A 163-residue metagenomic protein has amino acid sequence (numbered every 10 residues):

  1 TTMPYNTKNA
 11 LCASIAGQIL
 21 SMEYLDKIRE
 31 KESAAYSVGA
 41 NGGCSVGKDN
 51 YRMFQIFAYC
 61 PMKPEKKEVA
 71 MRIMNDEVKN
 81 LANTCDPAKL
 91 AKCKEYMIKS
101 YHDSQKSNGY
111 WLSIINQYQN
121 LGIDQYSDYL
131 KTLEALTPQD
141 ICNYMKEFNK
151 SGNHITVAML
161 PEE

Functional and structural regions predicted by a protein language model:
T1-N6, A10, R29-N83, P87-A135 (+1 more regions): M16 family metallopeptidases and their MPP-like homologs
T7-L20: Active/ligand-binding-proximal structured segments within catalytic/core domains that scaffold catalytic residues
S14, I141, T156: Short, conserved catalytic/metal-binding micro-motifs enriched in Asp/Glu and His
G17, K79-A82, K146: Amphipathic alpha-helical interaction elements
P138-K146: Low-complexity, intrinsically disordered Gly/Pro/Thr-rich segments
F148-S151: Extracellular/periplasmic catalytic domains that process cell-envelope and extracellular macromolecules
